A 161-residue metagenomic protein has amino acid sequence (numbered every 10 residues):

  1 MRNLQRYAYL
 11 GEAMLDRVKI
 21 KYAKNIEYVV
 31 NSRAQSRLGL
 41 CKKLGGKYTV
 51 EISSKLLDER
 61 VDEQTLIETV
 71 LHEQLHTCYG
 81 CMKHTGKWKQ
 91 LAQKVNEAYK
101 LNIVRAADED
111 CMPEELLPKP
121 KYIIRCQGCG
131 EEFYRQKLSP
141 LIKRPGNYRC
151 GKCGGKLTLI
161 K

Functional and structural regions predicted by a protein language model:
M1-E68, T77-K161: Active-site-proximal or metal-binding-adjacent scaffold patches in catalytic folds
E73: Walker B catalytic acidic pair
